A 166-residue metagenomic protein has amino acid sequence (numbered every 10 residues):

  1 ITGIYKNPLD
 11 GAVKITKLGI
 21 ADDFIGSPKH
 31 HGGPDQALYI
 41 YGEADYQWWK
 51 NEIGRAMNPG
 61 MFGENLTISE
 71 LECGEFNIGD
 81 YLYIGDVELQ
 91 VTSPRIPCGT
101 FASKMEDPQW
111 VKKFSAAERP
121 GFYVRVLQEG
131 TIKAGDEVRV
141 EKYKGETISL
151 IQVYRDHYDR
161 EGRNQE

Functional and structural regions predicted by a protein language model:
I1-T100, Q109, E146-E166: Electropositive, beta-rich accessory/interaction domains or terminal extensions that provide binding surfaces
E70-E72, E118, Q128: Short loop/turn positions at the edges of beta-strands in beta-sheet-rich folds
G79, E129, K133-G135: Loop/turn positions that initiate beta-strands
D86, G135-D136: Residue-level signal for inorganic ion chemistry
S93, E137-V138: Acidic and generally charged, gly/proline-rich low-complexity regions
M105-V126: Active-site glycine-rich loop that binds ribose-phosphate moieties when present
